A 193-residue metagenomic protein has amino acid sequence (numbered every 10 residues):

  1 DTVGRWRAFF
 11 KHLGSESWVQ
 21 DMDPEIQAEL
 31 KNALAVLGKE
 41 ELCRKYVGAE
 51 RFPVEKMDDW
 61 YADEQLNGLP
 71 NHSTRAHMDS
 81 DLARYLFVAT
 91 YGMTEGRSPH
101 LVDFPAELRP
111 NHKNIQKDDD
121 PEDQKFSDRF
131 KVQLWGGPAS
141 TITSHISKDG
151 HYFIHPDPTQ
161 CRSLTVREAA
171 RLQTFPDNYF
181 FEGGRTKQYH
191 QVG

Functional and structural regions predicted by a protein language model:
T2-V192: C-terminal target-recognition/interaction regions appended to catalytic cores
